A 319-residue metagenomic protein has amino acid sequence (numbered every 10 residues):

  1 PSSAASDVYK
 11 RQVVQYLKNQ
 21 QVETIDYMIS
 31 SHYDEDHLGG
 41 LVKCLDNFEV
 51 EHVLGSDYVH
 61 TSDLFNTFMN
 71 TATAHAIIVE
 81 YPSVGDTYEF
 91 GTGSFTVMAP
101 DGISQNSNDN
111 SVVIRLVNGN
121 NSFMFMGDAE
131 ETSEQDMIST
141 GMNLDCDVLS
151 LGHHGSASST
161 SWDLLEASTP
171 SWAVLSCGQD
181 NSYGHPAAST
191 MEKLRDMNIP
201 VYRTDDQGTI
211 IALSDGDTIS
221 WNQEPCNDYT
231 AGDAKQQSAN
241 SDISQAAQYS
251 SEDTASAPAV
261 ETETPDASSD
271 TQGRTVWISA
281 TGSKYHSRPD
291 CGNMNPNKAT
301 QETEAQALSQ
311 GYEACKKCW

Functional and structural regions predicted by a protein language model:
P1-A5, Y9: Single conserved hydrophobic/aromatic residue that forms the stacking wall/gate of nucleotide- or nucleobase-binding
E23-D36, Y58-V59, L149-H153: Metallo-beta-lactamase
Y33-L38, H60-D63, D86-E89, E130-Q135 (+2 more regions): Active-site environment of divalent metal-dependent phosphoester hydrolases
E35-A74: Active-site HxH/HxHxD metal-binding segment of metal-dependent hydrolases
V50, T169-L175: Proline-aspartate-enriched helix->loop->beta-strand connector
V59-T96, D101-N108, Q179-D253, A257: Binuclear metal-ion centers of metallo-dependent hydrolases, dominated by the metallo-beta-lactamase
N110-T169: Metal-dependent phosphodiesterase/nuclease catalytic metal-binding core
D233-W319: Mature, structured domains enriched in cysteine- and short glycine motifs
